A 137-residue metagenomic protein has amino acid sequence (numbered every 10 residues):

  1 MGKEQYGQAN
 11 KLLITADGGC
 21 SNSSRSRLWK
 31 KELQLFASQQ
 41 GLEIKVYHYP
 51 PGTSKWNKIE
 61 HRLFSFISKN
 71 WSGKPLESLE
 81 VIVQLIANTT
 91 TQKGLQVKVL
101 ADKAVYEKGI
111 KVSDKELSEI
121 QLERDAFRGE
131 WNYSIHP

Functional and structural regions predicted by a protein language model:
M1-I14: Short, basic/hydrophobic alpha-helical segments
K11-G18, V46-P51, L85-I86: Extended hydrophobic secondary-structure segments that form protein cores and membrane-embedded regions
A16-W29, P50-W56: Acidic, metal-coordinating catalytic cores used for nucleic-acid/nucleotide bond scission and strand-transfer chemistry
W29-K45: Two-metal-ion acidic nuclease core segments, chiefly of the RNase H-like superfamily
Q39, S65, K69-G73, N88: Short, well-ordered loop/turn and helix-capping segments at boundaries between secondary-structure elements and domains
V46-S68: RNase H-like two-metal-ion nuclease catalytic core shared by retroviral integrases and related mobile-element nucleases
G73-P137: C-terminal accessory extensions appended to soluble enzyme cores
